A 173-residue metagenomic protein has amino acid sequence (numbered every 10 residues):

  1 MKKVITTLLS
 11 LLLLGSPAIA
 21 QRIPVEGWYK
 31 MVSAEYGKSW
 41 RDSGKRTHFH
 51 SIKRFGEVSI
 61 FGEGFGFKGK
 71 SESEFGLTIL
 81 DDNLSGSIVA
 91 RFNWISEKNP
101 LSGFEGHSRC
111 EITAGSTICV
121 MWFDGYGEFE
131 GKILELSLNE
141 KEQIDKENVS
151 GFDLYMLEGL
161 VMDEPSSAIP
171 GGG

Functional and structural regions predicted by a protein language model:
M1-V4: Positively charged n-region of N-terminal signal peptides that target proteins for export
T6-T7, V25: Intrinsic disorder/low-complexity segments, especially N-terminal tails and targeting/processing regions
T7-G15: Bacterial N-terminal signal peptides
S16-A20: Sec/Tat signal peptide C-region and signal peptidase I cleavage site
Q21-G173: Beta-strand-enriched cores of mature, soluble protein domains
